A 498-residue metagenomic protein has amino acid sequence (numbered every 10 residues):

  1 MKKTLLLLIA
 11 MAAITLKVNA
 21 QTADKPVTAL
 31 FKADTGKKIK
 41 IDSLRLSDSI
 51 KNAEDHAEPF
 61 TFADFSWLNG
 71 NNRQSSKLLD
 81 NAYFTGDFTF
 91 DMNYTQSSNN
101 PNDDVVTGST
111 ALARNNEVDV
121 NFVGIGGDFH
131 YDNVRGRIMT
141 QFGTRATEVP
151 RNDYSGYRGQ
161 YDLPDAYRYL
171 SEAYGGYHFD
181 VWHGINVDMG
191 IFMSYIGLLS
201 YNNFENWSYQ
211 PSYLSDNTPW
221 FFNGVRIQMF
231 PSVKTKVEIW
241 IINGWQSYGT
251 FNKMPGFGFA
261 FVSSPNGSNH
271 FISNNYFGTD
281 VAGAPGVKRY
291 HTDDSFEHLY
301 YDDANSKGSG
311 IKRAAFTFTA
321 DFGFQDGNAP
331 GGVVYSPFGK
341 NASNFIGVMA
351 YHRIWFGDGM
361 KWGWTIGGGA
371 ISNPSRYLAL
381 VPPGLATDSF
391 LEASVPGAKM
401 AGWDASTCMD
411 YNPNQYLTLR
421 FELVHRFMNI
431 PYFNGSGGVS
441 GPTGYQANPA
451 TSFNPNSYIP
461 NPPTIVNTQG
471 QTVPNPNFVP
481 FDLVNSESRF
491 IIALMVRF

Functional and structural regions predicted by a protein language model:
M1-D24: Bacterial Sec-dependent N-terminal signal peptides
V18-N99: N-terminal periplasmic/intermembrane-space "pro-region" immediately following the signal or transit peptide
D42, L46, A57, L112 (+3 more regions): Outer-membrane beta-barrel pore domains
N71-G86, N99, D132-G136, D180-I185 (+5 more regions): Short loop/turn motifs that connect adjacent beta-strands in outer-membrane beta-barrel proteins
L79, M92, G127-Y131, T140 (+9 more regions): Residue-level signature of outer-membrane beta-barrel architecture
F84, V120-I125, R168-G175, F221-V225 (+6 more regions): Hydrophobic, lipid-facing positions within transmembrane beta-strands of outer-membrane proteins
M92-S98, F122-G124, Y131-R135, F142-A146 (+8 more regions): Transmembrane beta-strands of outer-membrane beta-barrel pores
N99-A113, T147-E172, D180-S263, I272-V281 (+1 more regions): Surface-exposed coil loops of outer-membrane beta-barrel proteins
